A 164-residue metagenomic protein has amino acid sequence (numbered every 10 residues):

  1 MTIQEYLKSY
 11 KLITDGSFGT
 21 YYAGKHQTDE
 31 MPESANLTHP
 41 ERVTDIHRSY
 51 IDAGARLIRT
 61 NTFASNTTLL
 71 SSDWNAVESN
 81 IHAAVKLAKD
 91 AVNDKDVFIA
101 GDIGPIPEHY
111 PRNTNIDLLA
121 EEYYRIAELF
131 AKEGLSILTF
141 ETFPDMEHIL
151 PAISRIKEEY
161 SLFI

Functional and structural regions predicted by a protein language model:
M1-I164: Domain-level signal for soluble alpha/beta catalytic cores
